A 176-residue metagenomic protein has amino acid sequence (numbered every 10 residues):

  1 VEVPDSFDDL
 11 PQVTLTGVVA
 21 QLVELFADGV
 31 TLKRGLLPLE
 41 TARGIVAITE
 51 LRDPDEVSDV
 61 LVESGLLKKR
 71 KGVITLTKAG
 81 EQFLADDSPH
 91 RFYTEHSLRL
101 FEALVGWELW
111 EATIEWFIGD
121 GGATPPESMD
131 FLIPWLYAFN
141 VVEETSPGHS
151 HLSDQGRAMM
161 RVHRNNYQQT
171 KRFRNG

Functional and structural regions predicted by a protein language model:
V1, I74, L109-I133, T145-G156 (+1 more regions): Solvent-exposed, well-ordered amphipathic alpha-helical segments that flank/support binding or catalytic loops
V1-S58, V62-G72, A79-D86: Short, amphipathic alpha-helical interface elements at domain boundaries that mediate macromolecular binding
V1-V18, L25, G29, D87-E127 (+1 more regions): Leucine-rich, amphipathic alpha-helical/linker segments
A20, L32, P38, A47 (+6 more regions): Polar low-complexity intrinsically disordered regions enriched in Ser/Thr and small residues
L22, A42-I45, V57, G80 (+5 more regions): Generic structural signal of hydrophobic/aromatic residues within well-ordered alpha-helices of folded domains
I48-S64, R70, T124-P147: Short amphipathic alpha-helical interaction segments
K68-A103, E143-G176: Accessory beta->alpha helical hairpin/"wing" motif in late/C-terminal subdomains of nucleic-acid enzymes
